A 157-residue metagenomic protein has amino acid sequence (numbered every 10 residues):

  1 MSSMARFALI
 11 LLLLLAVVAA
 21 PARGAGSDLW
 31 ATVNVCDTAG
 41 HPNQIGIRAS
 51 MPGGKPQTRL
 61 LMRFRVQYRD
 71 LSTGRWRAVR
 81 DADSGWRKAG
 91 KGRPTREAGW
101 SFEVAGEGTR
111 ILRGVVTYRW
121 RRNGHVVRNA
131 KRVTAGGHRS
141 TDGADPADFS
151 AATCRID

Functional and structural regions predicted by a protein language model:
S2-L9, A19-D157: Low-complexity, Ser/Thr/Pro-rich intrinsically disordered linker/stalk segments at domain junctions
L12-L15: Small-residue packing motifs within transmembrane alpha-helices
